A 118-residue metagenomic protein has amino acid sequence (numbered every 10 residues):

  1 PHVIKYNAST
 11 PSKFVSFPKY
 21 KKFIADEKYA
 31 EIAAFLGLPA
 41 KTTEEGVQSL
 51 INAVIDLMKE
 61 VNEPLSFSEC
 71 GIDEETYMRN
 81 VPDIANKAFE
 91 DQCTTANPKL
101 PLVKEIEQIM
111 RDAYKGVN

Functional and structural regions predicted by a protein language model:
P1-Y77: Gly/Pro-rich interdomain helix-loop hinge
T76-N118: Short, amphipathic C-terminal "tail helix"
